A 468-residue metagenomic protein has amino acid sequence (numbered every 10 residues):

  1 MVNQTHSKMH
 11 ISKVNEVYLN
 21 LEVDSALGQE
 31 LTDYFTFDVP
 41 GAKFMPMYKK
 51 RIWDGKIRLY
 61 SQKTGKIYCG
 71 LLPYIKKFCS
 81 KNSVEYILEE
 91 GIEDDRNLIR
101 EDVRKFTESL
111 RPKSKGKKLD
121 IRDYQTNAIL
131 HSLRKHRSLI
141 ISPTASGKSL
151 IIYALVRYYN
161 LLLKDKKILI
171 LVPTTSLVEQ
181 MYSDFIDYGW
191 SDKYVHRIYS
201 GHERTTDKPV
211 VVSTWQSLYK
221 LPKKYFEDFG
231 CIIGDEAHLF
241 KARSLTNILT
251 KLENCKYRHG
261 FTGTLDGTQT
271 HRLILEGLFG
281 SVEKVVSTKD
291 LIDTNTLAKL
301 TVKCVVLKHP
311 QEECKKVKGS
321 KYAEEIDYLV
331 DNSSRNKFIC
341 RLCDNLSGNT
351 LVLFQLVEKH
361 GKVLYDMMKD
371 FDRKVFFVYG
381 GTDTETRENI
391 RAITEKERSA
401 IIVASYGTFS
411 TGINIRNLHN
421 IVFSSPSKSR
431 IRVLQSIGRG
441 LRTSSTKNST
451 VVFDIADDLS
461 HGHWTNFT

Functional and structural regions predicted by a protein language model:
E89-I141: Conserved pre-motif I regulatory segment
K135-R157: Walker A/P-loop
I168, T175-Y199, D372: Conserved helix-turn-beta segment of the N-terminal RecA-like "Helicase ATP-binding" lobe in SF1/SF2 helicases
E179, Y194-T206, L351, K362-V363 (+1 more regions): Conserved helicase ATPase core of P-loop NTP-dependent helicases/translocases
S200-C231, K241-N247, T408: Conserved helix/coil segment N-terminal to the catalytic DExD/H
G230, H238-K303: Post-DEXD/H (motif II) to motif III coupling segment of the RecA-like Helicase ATP-binding lobe
T264, Y379-T468: Conserved RecA-like P-loop NTPase helicase motor core
V317-Q355, K359-M367: Conserved interdomain hinge at the start of the Helicase C-terminal
